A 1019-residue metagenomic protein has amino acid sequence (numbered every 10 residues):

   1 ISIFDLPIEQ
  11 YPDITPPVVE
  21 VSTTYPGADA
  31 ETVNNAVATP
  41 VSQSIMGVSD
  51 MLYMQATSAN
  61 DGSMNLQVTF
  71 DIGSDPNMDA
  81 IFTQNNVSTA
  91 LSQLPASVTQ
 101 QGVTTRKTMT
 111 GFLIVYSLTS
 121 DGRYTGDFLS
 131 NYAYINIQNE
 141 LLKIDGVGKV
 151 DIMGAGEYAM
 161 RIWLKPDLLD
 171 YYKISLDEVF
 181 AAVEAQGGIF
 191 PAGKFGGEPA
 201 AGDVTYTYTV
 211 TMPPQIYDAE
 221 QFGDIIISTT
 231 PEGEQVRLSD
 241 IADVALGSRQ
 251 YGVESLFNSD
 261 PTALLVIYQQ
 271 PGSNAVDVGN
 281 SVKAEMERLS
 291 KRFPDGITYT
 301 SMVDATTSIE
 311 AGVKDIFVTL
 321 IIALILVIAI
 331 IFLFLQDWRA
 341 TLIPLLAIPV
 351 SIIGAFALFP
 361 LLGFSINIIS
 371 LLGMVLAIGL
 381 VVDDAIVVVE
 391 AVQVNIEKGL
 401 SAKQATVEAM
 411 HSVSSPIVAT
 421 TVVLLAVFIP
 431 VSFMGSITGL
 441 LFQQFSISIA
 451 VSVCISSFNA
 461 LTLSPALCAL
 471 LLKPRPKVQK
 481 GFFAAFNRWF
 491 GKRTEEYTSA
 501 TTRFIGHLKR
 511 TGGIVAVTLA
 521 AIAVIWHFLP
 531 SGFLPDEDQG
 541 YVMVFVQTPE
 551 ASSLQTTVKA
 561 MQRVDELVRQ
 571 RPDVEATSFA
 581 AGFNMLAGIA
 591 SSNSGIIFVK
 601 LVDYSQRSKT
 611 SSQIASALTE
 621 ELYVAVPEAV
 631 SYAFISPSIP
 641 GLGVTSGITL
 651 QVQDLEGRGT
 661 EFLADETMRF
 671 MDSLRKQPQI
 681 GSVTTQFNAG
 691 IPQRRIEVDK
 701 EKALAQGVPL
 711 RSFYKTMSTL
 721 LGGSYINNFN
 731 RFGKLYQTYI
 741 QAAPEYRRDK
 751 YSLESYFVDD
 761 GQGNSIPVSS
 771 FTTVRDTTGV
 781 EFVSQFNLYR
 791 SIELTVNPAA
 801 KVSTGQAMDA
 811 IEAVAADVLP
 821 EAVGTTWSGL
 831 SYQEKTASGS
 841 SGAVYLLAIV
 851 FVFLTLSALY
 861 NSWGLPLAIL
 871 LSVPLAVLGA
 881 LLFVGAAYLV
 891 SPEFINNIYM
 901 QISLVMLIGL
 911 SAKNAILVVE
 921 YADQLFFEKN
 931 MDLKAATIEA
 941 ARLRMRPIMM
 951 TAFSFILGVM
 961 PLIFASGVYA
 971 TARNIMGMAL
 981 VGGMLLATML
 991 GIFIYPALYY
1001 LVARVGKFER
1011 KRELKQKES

Functional and structural regions predicted by a protein language model:
I1-I8, V413, F482-P535, R942: Signature of alpha-helical transmembrane segments and their immediate interfacial
I1-Q93, S97-Q100, D127-G156, E184 (+5 more regions): Extracytoplasmic/periplasmic
S2-D5, I325-V394, F433, V451 (+6 more regions): Hydrophobic transmembrane alpha-helices and their membrane-interface caps in long multi-pass transport proteins
I8-V19, A56-G62, S97-G122, D151-E157 (+11 more regions): Flexible hinge/switch segments at interdomain interfaces of large molecular machines
Y11, S22, N65, L91 (+9 more regions): Extracytoplasmic/periplasmic membrane-proximal domains and adjacent transmembrane bundles of envelope biogenesis
V21, L141, F445, A972 (+1 more regions): Structured binding elements
M302, I309, V313, F317 (+5 more regions): Helix-loop junctions and hydrophobic alpha-helical segments within the transmembrane domains of large membrane
I378-V392, V413-F433, L440-F483, I597 (+4 more regions): Transmembrane alpha-helices and their membrane-interface boundaries in multi-pass membrane transporters and channels
